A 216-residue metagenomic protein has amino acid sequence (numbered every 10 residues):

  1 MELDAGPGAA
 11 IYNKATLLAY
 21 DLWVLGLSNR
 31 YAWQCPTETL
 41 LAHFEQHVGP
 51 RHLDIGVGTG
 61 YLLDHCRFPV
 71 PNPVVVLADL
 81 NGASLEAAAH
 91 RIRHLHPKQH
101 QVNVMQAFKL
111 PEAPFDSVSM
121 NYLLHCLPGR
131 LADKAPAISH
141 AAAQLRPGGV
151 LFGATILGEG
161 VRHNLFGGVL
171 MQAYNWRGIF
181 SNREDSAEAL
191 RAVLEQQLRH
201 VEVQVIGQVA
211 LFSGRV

Functional and structural regions predicted by a protein language model:
M1-H47, Y61: Conserved class I S-adenosyl-L-methionine
R51-A107: Class I SAM-dependent methyltransferase SAM/SAH-binding core
F108-V118: A short acidic, Gly/Pro-enriched loop at the edge of an enzyme's catalytic core that lines a small-molecule cofactor
N121-H125: Residues lining the SAM
L127-H140: A short, conserved alpha-helix within the catalytic core of class I
L145-L151: Short glycine-dipeptide loop
F152-V203: C-terminal alpha-helical "lid/dimerization" subdomain adjacent to the S-adenosyl-L-methionine
Q197-V216: Core SAM-dependent methyltransferase catalytic element
